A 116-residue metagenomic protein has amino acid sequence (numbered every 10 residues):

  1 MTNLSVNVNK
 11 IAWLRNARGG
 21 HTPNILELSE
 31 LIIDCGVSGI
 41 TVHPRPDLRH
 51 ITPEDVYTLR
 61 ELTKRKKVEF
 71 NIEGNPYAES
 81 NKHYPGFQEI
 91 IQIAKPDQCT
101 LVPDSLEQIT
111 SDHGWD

Functional and structural regions predicted by a protein language model:
M1-F70, A78, I93: Conserved N-terminal beta1-alpha1 strand-loop-helix module at the mouth
Y77-D116: Conserved anion-binding
